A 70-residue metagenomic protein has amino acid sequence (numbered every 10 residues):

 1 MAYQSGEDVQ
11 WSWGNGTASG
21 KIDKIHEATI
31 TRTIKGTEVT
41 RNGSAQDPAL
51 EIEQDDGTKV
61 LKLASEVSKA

Functional and structural regions predicted by a protein language model:
G20-I22: Conserved hydrophobic positions within beta-strands
I25-T31: Short, conserved beta-turn/loop elements at beta-strand boundaries and strand-helix junctions
R32-T40: Short, surface-exposed loop/helix-turn segments at secondary-structure junctions that function as lids/hinges flanking
T40-A70: Intrinsically disordered, low-complexity, charged/polar segments
